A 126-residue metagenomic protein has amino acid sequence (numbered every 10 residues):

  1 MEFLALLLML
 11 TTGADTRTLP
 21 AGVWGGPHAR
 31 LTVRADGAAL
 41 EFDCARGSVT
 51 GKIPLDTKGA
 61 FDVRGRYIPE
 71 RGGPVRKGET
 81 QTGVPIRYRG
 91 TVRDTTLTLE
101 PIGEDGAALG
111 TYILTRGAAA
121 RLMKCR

Functional and structural regions predicted by a protein language model:
E2-T18: Bacterial Sec-dependent signal peptides at the C-terminal "C-region" and cleavage site
D15-R30, R121-K124: Tryptophan-anchored aromatic micro-motifs
T18, V33-D36, R93-L97: A short, compositionally biased
W24, L31, G90, L97-L99 (+1 more regions): Hydrophobic beta-strand residues in large extracellular and virion-surface proteins
G26, G47-T50, G83-R87, L109: Short, surface-exposed coil-to-beta transition loops
H28-P69: N-terminal glycine/threonine-rich, aromatic-flanked beta-hairpin/loop signature
G47-G59, T96-R126: Edge beta-strand at a domain terminus
V63-V92: An anionic, turn-rich surface loop/hairpin at beta-sheet edges that serves as a generic interaction/coordination patch
